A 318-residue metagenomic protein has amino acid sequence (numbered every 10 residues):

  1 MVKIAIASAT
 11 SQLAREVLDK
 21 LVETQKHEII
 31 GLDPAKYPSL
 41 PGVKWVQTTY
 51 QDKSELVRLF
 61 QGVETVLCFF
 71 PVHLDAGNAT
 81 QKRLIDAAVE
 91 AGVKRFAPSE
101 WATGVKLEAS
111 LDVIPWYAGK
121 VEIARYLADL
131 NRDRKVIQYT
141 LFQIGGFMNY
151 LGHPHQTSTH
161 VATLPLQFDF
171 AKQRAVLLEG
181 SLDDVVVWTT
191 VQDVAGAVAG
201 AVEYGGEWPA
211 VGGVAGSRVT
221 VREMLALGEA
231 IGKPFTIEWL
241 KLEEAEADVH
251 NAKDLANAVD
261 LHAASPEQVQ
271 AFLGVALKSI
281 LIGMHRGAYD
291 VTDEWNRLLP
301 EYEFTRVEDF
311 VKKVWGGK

Functional and structural regions predicted by a protein language model:
V2-H27, L32-P41, Q51-K53, A91 (+1 more regions): Oxidoreductase cofactor-interface core, primarily capturing Rossmann-like NAD(P)-dependent enzymes
A5, V46, A97: Conserved Rossmann-like nucleotide-binding pocket used by diverse enzymes that bind dinucleotide cofactors
G31-A91, G104-S110: NAD(P)H-binding glycine-rich loop region in Rossmannoid oxidoreductase-like domains and their noncatalytic homologs
V57, V191-A199, F304-K312: Short, amphipathic alpha-helical "lid/cap" segments that border enzyme active or binding sites
F69, S99, G145: Conserved residues at the C-terminal ends of beta-strands
G212, L225-A288: Terminal hydrophobic/aromatic helix or amphipathic segment near a protein terminus
V291-K318: Amphipathic terminal alpha-helices
